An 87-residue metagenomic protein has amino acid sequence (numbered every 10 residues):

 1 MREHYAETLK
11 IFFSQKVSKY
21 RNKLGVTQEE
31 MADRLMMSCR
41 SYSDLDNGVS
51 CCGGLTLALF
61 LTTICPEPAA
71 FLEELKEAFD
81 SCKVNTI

Functional and structural regions predicted by a protein language model:
M1-K23: A short, Lys/Arg-rich alpha-helix, primarily the initiator
R2, A70-I87: Short, charged recognition helix plus adjacent turn of helix-turn-helix-like nucleic-acid-binding domains
K16, T27, G53-T56: Residues that mark the N-terminal boundary/hinge immediately upstream of a DNA-recognition element
G25-S43: Short alpha-helical DNA-recognition segment
L55-E73: DNA major-groove recognition helix of helix-turn-helix/homeodomain DNA-binding modules
